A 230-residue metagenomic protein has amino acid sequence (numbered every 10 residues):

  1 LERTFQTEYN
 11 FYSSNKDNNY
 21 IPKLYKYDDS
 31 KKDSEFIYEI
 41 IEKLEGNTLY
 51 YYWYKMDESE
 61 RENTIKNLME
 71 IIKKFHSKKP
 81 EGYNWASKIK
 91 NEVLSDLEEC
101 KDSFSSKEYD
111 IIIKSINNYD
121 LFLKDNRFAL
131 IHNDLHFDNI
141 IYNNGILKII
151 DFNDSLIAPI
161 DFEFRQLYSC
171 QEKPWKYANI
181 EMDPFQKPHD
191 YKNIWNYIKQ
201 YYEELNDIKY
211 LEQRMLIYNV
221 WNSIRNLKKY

Functional and structural regions predicted by a protein language model:
L1-N84: ATP-binding pocket architecture of kinase catalytic cores
D29-K32, E39, E60-R61, K66 (+4 more regions): An alpha-helical support segment within catalytic cores of ATP-dependent transferases
K32, T48, I140, I157-P159: Conserved protein kinase catalytic core
D57-E58, E92-V93, R165-L167: Glycine-rich, phosphate-binding/catalytic loops in enzymes
G145-I150, Y168: Basic, amphipathic juxtamembrane/active-site segments that coordinate anionic phosphate or diphosphate groups
D151-S155: Activation of the activation-loop gatekeeper triad in protein kinase-fold domains
F162-L205, N219-Y230: Active-site activation/catalytic loop segments of kinase-like enzymes and analogous catalytic loops in related
E204-M215: Short, surface-exposed acidic
